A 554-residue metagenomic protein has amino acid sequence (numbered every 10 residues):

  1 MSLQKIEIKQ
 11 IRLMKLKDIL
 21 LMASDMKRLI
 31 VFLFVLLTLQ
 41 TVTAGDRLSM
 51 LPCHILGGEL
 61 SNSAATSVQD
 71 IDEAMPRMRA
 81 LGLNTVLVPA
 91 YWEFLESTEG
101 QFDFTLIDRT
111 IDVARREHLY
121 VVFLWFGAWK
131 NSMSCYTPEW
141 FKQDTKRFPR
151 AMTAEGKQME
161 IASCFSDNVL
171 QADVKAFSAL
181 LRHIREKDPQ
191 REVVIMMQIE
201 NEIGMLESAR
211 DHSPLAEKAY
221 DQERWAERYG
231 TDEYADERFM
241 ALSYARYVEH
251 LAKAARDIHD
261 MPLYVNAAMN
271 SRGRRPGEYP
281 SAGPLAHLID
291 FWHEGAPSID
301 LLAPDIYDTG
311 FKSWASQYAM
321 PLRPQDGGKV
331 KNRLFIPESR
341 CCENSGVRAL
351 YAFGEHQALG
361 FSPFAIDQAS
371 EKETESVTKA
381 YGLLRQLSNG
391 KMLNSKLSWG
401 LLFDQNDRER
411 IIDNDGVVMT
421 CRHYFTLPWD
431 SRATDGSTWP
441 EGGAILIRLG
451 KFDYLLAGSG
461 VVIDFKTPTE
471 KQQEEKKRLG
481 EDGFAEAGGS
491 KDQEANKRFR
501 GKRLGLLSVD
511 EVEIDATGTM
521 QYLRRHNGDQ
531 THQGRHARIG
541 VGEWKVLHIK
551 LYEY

Functional and structural regions predicted by a protein language model:
A44-N84: N-terminal carbohydrate-binding accessory modules
L56-T66, P89-T105, E155-K175, G230-A245 (+3 more regions): The substrate-binding groove and active-site-proximal loops of carbohydrate-active enzymes, especially glycoside
A64-M78, P280-G295, W314: Short, acidic/polar
I71-D144, A245-I258: Aromatic-lined substrate-binding rim segments of carbohydrate-active enzymes
R147-I289: Polysaccharide-binding and catalytic clefts of secreted carbohydrate-active enzymes
A252-R256, H287-K391: Catalytic-core region of carbohydrate-active enzymes that cleave or remodel glycosidic bonds
V347-Q472, D482-G483, D492: Aromatic- and carboxylate-lined catalytic core of secreted/periplasmic carbohydrate-active enzymes
S431-T434, T438, L455-Y554: C-terminal beta-sandwich/jelly-roll accessory domains of carbohydrate-active enzymes
